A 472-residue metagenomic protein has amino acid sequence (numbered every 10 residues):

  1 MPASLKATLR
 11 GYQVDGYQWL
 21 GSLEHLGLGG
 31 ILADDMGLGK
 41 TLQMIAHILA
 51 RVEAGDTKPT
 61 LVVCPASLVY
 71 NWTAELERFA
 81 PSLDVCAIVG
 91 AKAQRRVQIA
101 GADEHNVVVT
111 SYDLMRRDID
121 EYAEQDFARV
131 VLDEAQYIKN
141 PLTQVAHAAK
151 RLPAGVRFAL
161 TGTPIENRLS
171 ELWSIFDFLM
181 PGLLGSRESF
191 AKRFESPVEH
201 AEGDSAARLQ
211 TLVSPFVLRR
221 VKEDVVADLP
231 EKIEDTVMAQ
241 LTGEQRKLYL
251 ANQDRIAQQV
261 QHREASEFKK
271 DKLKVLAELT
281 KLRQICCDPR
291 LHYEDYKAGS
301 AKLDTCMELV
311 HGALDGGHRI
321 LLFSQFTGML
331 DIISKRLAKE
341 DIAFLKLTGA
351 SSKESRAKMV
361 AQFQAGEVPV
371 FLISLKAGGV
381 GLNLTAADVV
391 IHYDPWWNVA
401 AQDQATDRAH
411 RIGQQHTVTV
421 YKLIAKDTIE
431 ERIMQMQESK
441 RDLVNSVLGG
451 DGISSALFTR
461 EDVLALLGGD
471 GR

Functional and structural regions predicted by a protein language model:
M1-E202, Q210-R472: ASCE P-loop NTPase motor core, strongest for the SF2 helicase catalytic module
